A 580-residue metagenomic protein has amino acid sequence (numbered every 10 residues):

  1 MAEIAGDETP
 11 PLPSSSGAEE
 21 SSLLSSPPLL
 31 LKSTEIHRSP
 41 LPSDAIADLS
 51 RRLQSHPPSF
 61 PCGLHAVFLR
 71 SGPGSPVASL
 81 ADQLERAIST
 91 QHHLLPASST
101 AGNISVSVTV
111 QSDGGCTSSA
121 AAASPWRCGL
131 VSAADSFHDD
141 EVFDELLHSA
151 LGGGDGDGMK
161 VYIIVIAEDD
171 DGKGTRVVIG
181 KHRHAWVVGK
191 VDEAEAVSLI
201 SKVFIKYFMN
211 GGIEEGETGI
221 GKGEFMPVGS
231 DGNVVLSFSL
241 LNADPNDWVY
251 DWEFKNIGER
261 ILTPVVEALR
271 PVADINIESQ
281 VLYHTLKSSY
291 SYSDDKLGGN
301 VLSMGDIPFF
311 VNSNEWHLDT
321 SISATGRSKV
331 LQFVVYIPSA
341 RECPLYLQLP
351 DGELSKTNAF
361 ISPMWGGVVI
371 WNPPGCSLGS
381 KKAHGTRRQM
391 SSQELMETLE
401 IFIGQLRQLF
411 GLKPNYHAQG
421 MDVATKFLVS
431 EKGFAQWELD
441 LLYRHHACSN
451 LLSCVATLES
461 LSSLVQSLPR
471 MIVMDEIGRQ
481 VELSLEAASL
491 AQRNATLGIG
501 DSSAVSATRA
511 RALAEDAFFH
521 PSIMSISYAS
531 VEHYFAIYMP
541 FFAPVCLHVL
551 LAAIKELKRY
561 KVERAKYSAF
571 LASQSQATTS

Functional and structural regions predicted by a protein language model:
A2-Q280, S289-K296, N300-V301: Long, solvent-exposed N-terminal ectodomains/accessory regions that are displayed to the extracellular/lumenal milieu
R38-L41, A45, G72, P76 (+10 more regions): Non-membrane alpha-helical secondary structure
I164-A456: Extended, non-transmembrane interaction/recognition domains
W437, R444, N450, T457 (+2 more regions): Bilayer-penetrating membrane-interaction modules that drive fusion, pore formation, and translocation
V465-A517: Extracytoplasmic/lumenal ectodomains and periplasmic regions of secretory and membrane proteins
N494-S580: Membrane-proximal bilayer-interacting regions
